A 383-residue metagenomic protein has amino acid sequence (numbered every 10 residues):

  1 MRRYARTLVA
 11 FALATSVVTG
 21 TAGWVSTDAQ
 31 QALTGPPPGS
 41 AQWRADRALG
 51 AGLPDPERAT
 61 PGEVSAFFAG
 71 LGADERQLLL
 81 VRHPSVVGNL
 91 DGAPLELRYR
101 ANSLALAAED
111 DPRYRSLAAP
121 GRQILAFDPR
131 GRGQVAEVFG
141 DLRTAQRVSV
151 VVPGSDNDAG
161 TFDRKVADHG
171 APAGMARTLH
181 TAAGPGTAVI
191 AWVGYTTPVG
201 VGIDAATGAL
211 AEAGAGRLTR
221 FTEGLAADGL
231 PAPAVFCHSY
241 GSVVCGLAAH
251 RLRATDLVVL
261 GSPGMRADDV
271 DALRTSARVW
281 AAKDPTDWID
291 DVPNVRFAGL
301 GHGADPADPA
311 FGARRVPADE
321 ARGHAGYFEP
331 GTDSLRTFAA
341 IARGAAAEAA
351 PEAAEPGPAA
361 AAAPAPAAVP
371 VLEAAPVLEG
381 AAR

Functional and structural regions predicted by a protein language model:
M1-V166, E352-G357, A361-A381: Flexible, membrane-associating and regulatory peripheral segments of lipid-active enzymes
I124, Q134-F139, T222-E223, C245-L247 (+1 more regions): Generic recognition of flexible, low-complexity loop/linker segments
F127, V152, H238, L260-G261: Short His-Asn-centered micro-motif
L142, G154-R220, G224-P231, R251-R383: Lipolytic serine-hydrolase domain surface
R147-S149, A234, D256: Structural motif
S149-V151, A191, F236: Soluble periplasmic/extracytoplasmic beta-strand elements of cell-envelope proteins
F236-G246: Gly/Ala-rich beta-loop-alpha elbow adjacent to hydrolase catalytic centers
